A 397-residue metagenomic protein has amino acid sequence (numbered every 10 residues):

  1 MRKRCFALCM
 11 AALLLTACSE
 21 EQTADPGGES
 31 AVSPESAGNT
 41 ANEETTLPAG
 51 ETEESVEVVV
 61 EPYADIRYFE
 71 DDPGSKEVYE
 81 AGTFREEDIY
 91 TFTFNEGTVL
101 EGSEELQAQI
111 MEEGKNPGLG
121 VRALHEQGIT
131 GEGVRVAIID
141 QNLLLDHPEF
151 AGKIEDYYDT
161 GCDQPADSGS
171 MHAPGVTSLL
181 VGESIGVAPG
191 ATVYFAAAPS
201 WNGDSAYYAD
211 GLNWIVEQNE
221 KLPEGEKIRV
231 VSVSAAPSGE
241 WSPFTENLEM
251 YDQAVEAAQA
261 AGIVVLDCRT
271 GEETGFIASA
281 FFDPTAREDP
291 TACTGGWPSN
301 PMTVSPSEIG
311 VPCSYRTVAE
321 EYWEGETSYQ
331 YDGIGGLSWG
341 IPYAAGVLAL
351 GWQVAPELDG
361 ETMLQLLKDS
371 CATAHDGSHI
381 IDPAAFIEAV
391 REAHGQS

Functional and structural regions predicted by a protein language model:
L14-A17: C-terminal motif of bacterial Sec signal peptides marking the signal peptidase cleavage site
S19-E21: Bacterial signal peptide processing site
E44-G128, E132: Non-catalytic propeptide/linker segments at domain boundaries
K76-G82, E96, L119-G161, I263 (+1 more regions): Acidic-leg catalytic submotif of subtilisin-like serine proteases
D140, A260-Q353, E357: Extracellular S/T/G-rich loop segment that most often corresponds to the catalytic His/Ser-adjacent loop
Q141, I154, T160-P243: Subtilisin-like peptidase catalytic core
E224-S234, Q353-S397: C-terminal subdomain of the subtilisin-like protease fold in secreted/lumenal serine endopeptidases
E246-L266: Catalytic-core regions built around general acid/base machinery
